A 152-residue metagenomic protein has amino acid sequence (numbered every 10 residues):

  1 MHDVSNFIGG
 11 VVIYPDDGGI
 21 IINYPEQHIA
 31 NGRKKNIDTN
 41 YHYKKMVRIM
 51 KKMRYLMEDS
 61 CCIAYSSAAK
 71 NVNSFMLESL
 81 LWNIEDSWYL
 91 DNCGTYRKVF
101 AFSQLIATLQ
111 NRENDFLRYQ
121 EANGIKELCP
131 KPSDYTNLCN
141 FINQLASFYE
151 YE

Functional and structural regions predicted by a protein language model:
M1-F116, A146, E150: Catalytic cores of NTP-dependent nucleotidyl/adenyl transfer enzymes across multiple folds
N111-E152: Terminal (often C-terminal) interaction modules
